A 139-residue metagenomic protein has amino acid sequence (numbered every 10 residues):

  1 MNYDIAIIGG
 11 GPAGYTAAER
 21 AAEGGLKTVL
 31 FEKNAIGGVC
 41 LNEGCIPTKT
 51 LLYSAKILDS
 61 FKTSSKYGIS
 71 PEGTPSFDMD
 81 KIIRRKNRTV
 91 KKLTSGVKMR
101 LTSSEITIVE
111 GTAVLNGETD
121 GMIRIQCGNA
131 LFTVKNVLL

Functional and structural regions predicted by a protein language model:
M1-A13: Beta1/beta-strand and adjacent pyrophosphate-binding region of the FAD-binding site in flavoprotein oxidoreductases
N2-Y3, E19-L26, F31-L139: Glycine-rich flavin
T16: Short alpha-helical segment within the catalytic ATP-binding CA
